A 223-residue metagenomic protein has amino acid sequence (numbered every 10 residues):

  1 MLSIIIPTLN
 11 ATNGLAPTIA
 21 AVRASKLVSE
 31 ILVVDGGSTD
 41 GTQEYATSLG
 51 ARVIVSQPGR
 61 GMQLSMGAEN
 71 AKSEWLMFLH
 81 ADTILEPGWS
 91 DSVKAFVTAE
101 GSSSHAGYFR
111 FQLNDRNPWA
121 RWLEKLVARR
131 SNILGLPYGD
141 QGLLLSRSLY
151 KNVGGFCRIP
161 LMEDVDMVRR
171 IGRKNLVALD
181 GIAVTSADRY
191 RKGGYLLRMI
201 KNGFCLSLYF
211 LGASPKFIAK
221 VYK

Functional and structural regions predicted by a protein language model:
M1-S3, E30, D166: Cell-envelope/extracellular polymer assembly enzymes that use nucleotide-activated donors
I5-I6, N10-A24: Short, well-formed alpha-helical segments that are part of the catalytic scaffolds of diverse glycosyltransferases
N13-P17, D40-L49: Acidic helix N-cap motif at the loop->helix transition within catalytic regions of sugar-transfer enzymes
S29, Q43-N70: Conserved donor nucleotide-binding strand/loop of the catalytic core
D35-Q43, T83: A conserved acidic beta->alpha catalytic loop
L76: Short aromatic/hydrophobic "clamp" motif used to bind/position activated sugar donors
G88-W119: Conserved donor NDP-sugar-binding/catalytic core segment of glycosyltransferases
R169-K223: Hydrophobic helical membrane-anchoring modules
